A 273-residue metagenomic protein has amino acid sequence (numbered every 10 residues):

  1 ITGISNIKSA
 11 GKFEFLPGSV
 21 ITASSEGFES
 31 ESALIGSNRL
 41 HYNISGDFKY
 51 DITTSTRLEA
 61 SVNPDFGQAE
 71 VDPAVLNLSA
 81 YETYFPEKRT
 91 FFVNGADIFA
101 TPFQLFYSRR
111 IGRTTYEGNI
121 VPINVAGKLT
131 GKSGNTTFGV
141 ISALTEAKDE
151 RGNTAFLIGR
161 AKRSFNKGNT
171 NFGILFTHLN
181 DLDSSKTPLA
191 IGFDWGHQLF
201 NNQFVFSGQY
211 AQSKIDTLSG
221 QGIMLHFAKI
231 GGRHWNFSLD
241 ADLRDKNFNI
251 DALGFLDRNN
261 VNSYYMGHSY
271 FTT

Functional and structural regions predicted by a protein language model:
I1-T2, N6-G11, L16-S25, E31-T273: Outer-membrane beta-barrel channel domains
